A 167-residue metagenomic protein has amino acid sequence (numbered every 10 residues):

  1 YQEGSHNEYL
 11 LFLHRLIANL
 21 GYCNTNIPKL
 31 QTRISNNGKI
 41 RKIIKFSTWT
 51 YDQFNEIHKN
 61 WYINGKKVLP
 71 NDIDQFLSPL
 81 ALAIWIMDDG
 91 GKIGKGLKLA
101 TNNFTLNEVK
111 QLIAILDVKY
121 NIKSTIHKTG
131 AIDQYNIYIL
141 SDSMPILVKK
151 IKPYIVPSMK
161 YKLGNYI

Functional and structural regions predicted by a protein language model:
Y1-I167: Internal intein/HINT superfamily modules and their associated LAGLIDADG
